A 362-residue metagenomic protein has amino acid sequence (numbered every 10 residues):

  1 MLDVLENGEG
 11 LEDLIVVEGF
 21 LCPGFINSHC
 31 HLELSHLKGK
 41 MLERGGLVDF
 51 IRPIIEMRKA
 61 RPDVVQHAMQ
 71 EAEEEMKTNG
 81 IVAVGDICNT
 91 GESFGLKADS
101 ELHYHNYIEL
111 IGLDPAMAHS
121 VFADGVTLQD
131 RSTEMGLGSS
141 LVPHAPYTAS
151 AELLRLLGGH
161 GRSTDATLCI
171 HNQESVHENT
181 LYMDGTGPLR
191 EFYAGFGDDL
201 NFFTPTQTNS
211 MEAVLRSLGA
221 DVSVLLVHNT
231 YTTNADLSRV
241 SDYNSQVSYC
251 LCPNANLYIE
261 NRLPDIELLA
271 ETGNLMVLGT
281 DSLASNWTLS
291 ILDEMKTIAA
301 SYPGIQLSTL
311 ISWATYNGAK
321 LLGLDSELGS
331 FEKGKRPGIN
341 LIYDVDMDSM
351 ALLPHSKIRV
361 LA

Functional and structural regions predicted by a protein language model:
M1-C22: Histidine-rich, glycine-flanked metal-binding segment
F20-L21, K38-E101, A123-E134: Alpha-helical scaffold segments that flank or form the walls of functional sites
P23-S35, T167-V176: Histidine-centered catalytic micro-motifs
H31, N89, E109-L113, H144-P146 (+4 more regions): Active-site beta-loop-alpha junctions enriched in small/polar residues
H36-H67, H105-I111, V176-D221, N244: Active-site gating loops and adjacent loop-to-helix segments of metal-dependent hydrolytic enzymes
S100-Y104, H160-T167, G219-S223, S238-C250 (+1 more regions): Glycine-enriched alpha-helix->loop->beta-strand junction motifs that scaffold or abut catalytic
V142-G158, A166, N172, H228-Y231 (+1 more regions): Active-site glycine- and acidic-residue-rich loops that bind and position anionic ligands or nucleotide-like cofactors
R190-E191, S217-G219, C252-P253, R262-D344: His/Asp/Glu-enriched, well-ordered alpha-helical/loop segment that forms or immediately abuts the divalent-metal
